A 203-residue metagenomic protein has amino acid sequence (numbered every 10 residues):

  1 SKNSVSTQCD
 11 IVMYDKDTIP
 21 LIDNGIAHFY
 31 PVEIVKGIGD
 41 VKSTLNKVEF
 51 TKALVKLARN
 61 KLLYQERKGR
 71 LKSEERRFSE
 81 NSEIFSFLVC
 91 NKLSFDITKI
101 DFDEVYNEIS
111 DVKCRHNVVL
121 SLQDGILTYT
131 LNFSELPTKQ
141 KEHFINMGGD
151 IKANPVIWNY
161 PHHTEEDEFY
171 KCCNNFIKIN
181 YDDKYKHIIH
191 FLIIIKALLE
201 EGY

Functional and structural regions predicted by a protein language model:
S1-Q8, M13-Y203: Intrinsically disordered, low-complexity Ser/Thr/Pro/Gly-rich regulatory segments
